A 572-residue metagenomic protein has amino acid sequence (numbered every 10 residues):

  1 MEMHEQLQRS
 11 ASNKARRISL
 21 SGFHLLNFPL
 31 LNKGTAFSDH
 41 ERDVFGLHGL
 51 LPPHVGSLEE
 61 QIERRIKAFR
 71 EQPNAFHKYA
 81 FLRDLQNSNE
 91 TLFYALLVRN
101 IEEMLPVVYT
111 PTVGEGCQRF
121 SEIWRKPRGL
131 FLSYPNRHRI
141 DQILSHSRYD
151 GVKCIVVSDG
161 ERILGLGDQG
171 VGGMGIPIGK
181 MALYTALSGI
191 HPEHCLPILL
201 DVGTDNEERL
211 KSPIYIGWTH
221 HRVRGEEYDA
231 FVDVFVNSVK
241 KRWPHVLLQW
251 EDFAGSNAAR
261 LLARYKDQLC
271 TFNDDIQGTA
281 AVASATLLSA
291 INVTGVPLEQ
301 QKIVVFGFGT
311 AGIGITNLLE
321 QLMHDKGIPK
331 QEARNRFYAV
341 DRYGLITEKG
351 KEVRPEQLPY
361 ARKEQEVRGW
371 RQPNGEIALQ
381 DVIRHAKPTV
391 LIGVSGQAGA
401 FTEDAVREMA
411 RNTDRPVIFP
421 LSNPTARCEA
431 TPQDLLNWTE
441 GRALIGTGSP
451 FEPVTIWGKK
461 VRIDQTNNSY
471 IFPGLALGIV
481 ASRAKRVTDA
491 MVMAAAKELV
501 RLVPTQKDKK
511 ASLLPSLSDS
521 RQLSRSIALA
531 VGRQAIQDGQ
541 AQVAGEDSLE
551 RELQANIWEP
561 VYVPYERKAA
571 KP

Functional and structural regions predicted by a protein language model:
E2-T271, Q534, A541, N556 (+1 more regions): N-terminal ligand-binding/catalytic initiation module
N27-L31, P106, L130, G170 (+12 more regions): Hydrophobic alpha-helical scaffolding
L31-N32, F272-G278, T294, P416 (+3 more regions): Adenosine-phosphate binding glycine-rich loop
D43, L47-L50, E71, E122-R125 (+17 more regions): Generic secondary-structure signature for well-ordered alpha-helical cores
I143-L144, G165-I176, E207-I214, A258-R264 (+7 more regions): Short acidic, glycine/serine/threonine-rich loops at helix termini
Q268-L269, N273-V390, Q542-V543, P572: Glycine-rich phosphate/diphosphate-binding loop of Rossmann-like nucleotide-binding domains
G375-G441, R483: Long hydrophobic segments that form regular secondary structure
